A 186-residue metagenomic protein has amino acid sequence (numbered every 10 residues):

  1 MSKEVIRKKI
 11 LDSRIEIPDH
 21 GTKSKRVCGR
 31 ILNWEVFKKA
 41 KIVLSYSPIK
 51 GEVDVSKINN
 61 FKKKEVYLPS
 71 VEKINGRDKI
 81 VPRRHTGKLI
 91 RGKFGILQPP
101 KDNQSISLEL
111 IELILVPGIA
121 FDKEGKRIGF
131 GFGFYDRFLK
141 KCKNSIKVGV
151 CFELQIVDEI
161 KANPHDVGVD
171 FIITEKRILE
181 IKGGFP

Functional and structural regions predicted by a protein language model:
M1-K93, L97-E109: N-terminal active-site beta-alpha-beta segment that forms phosphate/nucleotide-binding and substrate-recognition loops
K79-P186: Conserved phosphate- and dinucleotide-binding cores of soluble alpha/beta proteins, encompassing both enzyme active
